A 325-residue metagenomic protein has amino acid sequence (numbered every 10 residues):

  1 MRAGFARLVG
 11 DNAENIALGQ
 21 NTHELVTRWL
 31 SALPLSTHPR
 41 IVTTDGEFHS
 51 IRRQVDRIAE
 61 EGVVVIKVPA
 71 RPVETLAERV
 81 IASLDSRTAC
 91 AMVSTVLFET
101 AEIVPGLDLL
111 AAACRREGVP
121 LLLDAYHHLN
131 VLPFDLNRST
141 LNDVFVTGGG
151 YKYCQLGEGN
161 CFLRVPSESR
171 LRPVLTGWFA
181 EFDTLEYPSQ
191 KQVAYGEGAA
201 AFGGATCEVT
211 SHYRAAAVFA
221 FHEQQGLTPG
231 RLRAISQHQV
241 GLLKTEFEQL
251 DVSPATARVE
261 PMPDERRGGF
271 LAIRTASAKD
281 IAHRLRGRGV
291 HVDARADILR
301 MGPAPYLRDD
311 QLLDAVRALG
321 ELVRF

Functional and structural regions predicted by a protein language model:
M1-F325: Pyridoxal 5′-phosphate
